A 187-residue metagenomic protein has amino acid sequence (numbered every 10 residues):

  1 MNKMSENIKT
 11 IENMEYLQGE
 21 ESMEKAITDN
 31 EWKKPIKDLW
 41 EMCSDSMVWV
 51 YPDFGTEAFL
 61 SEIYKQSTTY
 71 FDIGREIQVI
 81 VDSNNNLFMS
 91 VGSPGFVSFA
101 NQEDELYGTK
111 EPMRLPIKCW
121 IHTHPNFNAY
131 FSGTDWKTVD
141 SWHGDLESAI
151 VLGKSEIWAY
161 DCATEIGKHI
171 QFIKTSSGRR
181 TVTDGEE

Functional and structural regions predicted by a protein language model:
N2-C119, N126-E187: Conserved beta-strand-loop surface patch within small alpha/beta domains used for substrate/adaptor or ligand engagement
